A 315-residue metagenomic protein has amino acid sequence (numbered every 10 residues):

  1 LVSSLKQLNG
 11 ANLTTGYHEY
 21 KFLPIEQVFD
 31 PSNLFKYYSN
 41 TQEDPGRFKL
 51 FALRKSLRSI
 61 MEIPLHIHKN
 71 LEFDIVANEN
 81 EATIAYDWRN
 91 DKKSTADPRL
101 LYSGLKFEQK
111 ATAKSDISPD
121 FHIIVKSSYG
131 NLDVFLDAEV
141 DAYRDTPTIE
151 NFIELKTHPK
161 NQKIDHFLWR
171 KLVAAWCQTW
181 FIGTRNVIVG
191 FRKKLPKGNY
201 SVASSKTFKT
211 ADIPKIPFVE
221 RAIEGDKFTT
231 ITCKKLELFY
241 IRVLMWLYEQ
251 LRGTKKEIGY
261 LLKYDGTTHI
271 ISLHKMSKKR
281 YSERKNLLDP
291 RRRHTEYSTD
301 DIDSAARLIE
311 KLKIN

Functional and structural regions predicted by a protein language model:
L1-V173, C177-N315: Accessory terminal regions of nucleic-acid processing enzymes
